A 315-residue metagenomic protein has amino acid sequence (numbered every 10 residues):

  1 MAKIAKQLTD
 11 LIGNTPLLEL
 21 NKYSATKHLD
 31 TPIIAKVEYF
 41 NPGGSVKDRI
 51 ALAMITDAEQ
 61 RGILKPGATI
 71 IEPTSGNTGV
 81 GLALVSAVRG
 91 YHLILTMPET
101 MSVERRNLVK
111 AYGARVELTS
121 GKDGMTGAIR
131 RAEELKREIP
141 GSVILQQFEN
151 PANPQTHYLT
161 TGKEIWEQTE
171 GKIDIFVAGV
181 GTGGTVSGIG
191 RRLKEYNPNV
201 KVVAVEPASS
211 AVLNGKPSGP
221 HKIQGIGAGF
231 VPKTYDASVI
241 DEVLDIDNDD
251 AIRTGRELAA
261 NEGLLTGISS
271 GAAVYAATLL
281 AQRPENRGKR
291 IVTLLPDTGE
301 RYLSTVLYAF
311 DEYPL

Functional and structural regions predicted by a protein language model:
M1-L315: PLP-dependent amino-acid enzyme catalytic core
